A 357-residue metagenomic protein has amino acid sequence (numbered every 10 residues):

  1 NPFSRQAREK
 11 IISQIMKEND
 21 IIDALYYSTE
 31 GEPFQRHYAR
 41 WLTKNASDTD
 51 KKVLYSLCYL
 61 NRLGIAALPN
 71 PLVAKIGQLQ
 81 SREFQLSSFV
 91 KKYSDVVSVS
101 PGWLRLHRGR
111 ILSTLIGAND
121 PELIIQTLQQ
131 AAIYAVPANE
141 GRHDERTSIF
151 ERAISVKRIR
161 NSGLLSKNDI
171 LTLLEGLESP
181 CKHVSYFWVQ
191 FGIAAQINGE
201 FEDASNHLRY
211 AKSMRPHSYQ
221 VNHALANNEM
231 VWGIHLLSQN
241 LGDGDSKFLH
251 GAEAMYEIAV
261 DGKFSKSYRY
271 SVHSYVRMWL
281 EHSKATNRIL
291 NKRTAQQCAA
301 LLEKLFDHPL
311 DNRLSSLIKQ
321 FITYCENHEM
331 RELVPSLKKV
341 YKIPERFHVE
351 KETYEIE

Functional and structural regions predicted by a protein language model:
N1-A66: Amphipathic alpha-helical "lid/sensor" segments that cap RecA-like P-loop NTPase cores
R62-P216, Q220-H223, N227, K247: C-terminal leucine-rich, beta-strand-based interaction scaffolds used for sensing/assembly
L128-A132, L165-E178, E202-S213, Q239-G262 (+2 more regions): Alpha-helical repeat scaffolds
F150, W188, N222, E229 (+2 more regions): TPR repeat positional signature
V184, S218-Y219, L225, K263-Y270 (+1 more regions): Residue-level recognition of tetratricopeptide repeat
W188-V189, A285, R313, V349: Polyanionic, low-complexity intrinsically disordered segments
A195, E229, L236, W279-E281 (+2 more regions): Residue at a conserved register position within TPR or TPR-like alpha-solenoid repeats
